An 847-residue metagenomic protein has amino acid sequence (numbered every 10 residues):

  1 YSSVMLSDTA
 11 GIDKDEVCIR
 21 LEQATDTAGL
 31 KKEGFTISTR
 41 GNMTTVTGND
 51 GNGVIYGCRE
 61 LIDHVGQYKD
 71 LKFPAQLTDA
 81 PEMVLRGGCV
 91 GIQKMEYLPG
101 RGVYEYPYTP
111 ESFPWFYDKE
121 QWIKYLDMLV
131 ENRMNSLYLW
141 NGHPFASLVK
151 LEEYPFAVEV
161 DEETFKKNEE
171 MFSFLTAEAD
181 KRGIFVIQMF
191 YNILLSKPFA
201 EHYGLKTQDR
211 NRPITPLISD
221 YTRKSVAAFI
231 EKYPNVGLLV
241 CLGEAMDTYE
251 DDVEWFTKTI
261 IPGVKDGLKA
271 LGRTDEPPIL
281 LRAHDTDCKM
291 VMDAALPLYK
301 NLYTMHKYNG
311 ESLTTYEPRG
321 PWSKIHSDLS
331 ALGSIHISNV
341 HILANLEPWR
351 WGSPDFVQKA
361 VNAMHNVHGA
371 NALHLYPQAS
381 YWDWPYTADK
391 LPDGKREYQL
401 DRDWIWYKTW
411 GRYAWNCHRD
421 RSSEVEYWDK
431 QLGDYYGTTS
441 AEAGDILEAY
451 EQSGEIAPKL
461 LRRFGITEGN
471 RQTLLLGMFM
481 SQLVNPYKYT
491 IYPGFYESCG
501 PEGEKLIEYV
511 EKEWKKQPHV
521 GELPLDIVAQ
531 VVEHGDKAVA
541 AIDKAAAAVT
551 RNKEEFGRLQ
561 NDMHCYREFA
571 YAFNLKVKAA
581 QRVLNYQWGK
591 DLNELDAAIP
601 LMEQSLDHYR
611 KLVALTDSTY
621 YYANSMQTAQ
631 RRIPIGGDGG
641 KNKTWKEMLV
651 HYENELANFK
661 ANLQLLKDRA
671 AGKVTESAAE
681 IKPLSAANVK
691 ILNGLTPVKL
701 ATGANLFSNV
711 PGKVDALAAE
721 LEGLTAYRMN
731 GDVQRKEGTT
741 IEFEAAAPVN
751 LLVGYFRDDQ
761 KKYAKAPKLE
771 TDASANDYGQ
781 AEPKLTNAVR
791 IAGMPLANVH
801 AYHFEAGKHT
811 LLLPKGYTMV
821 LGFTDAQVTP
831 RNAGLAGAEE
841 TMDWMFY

Functional and structural regions predicted by a protein language model:
Y1-G41, P74, N705-K713: Acidic, contiguous N-terminal accessory segments
T27-T215, P234-N235, S338-V340, V361-N362 (+2 more regions): Feature activates predominantly on carbohydrate-active enzymes
Y68, S112-W115, N135, K166-E169 (+5 more regions): Catalytic-core regions of glycoside hydrolase
G102-V103, P377, Y398-T644, H651 (+2 more regions): C-terminal non-catalytic alpha-helical accessory regions
A678-R735, A838-Y847: Glycan-recognition and processing domains
N730-V733, E737-N750, H800-H809: Extracellular and analogous surface-interaction loops
A747-D759: A short beta-strand element within beta-rich, extracytoplasmic domains of secreted/secretory-pathway proteins
A764-T829: Contiguous ligand/interfacial binding patches
